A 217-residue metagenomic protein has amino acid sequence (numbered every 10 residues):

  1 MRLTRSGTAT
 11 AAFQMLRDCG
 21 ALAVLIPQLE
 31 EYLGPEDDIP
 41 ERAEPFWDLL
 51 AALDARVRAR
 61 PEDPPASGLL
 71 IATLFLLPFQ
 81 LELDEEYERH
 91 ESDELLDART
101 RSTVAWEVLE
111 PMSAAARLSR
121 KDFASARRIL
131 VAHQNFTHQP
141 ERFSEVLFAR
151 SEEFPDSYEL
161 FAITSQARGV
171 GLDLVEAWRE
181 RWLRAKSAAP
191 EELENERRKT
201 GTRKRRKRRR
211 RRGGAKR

Functional and structural regions predicted by a protein language model:
M1-L193: Conserved, hydrophobic alpha-helical core segments of structured domains
N195-R217: Arginine-glycine-rich low-complexity intrinsically disordered regions
